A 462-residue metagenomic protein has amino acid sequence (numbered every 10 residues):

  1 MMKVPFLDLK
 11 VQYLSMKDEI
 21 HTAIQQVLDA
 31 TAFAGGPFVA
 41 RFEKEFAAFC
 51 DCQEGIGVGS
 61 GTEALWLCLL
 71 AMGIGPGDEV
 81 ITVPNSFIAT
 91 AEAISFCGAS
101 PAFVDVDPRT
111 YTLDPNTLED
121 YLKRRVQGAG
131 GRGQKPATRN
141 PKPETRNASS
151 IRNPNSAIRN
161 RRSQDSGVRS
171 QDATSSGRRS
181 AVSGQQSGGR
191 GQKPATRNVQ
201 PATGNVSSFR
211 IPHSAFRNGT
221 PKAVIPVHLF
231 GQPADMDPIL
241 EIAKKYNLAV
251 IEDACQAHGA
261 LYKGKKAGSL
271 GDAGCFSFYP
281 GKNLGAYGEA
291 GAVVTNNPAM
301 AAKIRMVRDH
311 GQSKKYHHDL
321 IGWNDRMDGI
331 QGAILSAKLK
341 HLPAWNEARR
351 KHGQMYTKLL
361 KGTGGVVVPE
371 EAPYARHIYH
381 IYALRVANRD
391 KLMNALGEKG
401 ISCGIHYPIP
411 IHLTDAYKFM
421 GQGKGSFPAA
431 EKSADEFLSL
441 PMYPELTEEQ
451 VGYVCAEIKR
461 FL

Functional and structural regions predicted by a protein language model:
M1-A32, P37, P441: N-terminal "arm"/small-domain region of PLP-dependent enzymes with the aminotransferase-like
P5, D51, I81, A102 (+3 more regions): Conserved Rossmann-like nucleotide-binding pocket used by diverse enzymes that bind dinucleotide cofactors
K10, T22, V39-K44, C52-Q53 (+7 more regions): PLP-dependent aminotransferase class I/II
A30-E79, A93-C97, A102-D105, K265: Phosphate-binding glycine-rich loop
V83, S100-T110, G404: Short beta-strand->loop structural element characteristic of the AMP-binding/adenylate-forming
S86-A91: Conserved coil-to-alpha-helix start sites within the AMP-binding
R109-K142, R146-D165, R169-S180, G184 (+5 more regions): Active-site phosphate-binding strand-loop segment of PLP-dependent enzymes
